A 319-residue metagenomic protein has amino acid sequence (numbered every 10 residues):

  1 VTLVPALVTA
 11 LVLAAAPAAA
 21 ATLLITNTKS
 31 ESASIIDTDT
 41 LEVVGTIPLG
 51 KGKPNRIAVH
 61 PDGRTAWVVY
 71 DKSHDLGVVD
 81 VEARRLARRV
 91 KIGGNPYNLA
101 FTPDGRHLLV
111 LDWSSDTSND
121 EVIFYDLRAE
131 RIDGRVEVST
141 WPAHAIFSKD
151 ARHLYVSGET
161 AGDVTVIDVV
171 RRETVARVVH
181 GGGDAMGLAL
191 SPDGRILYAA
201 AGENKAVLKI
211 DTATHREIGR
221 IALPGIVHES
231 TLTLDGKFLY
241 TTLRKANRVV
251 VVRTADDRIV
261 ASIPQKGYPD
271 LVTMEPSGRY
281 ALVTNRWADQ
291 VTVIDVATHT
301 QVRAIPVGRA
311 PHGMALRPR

Functional and structural regions predicted by a protein language model:
T2-A15: Bacterial N-terminal signal peptides
A16-R319: Predominantly soluble domains enriched in secretory-pathway, periplasmic, or organellar proteins
